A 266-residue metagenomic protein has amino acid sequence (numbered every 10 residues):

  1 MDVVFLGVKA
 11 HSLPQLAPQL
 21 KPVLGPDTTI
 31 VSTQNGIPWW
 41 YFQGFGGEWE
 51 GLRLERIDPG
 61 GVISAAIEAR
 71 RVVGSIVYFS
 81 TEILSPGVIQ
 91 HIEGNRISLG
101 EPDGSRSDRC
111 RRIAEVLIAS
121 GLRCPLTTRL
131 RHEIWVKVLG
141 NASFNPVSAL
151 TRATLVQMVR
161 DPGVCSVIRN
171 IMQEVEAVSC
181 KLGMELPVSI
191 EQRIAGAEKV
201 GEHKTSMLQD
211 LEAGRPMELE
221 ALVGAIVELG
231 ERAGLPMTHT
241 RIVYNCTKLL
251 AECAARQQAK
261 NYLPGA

Functional and structural regions predicted by a protein language model:
M1, V23, V62-K137, S143 (+1 more regions): Internal alpha-helical scaffold of NAD(P)-dependent oxidoreductase catalytic cores
M1-L84: Rossmann-like NAD(P)(H) cofactor-binding subdomain of soluble oxidoreductases
S12, P59, R106, H203 (+1 more regions): Short phosphate-engaging motifs
S12-L13, W39, R106, R215 (+1 more regions): Alpha-helix N-cap/loop-to-helix initiation residues
P38-W40, E82, I134, G196 (+1 more regions): Generic structural signal for helix capping and beta-alpha/helix-loop junctions
Q157, C165-A266: NAD(P)-dependent Rossmann-like dehydrogenase/reductase catalytic/cofactor-binding core
